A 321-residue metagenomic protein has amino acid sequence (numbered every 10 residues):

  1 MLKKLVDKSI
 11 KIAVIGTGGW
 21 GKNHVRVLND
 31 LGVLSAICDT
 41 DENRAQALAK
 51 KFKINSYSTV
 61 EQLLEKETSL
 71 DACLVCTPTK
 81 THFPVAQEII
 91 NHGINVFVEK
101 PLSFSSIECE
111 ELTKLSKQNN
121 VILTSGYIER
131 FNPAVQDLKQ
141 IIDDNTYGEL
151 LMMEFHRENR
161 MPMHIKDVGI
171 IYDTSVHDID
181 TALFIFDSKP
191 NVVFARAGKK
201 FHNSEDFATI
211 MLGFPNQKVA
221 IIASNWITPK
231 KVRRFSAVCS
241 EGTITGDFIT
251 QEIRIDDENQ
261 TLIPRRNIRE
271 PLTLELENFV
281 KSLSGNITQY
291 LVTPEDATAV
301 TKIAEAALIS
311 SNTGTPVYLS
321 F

Functional and structural regions predicted by a protein language model:
M1-F52: N-terminal Rossmann-like dinucleotide-binding module
M1-V6, Q62, A72-V75, V121 (+2 more regions): C-terminal helix-rich "cap/oligomerization" subdomain common to oxidoreductases
F52-T113: Beta-loop-alpha module in the N-terminal Rossmann-like domain of NAD(P)-dependent dehydrogenases, especially those
S58, V98, L123-S125, G246: Hydrophobic residues in well-ordered beta-strands that form the structural core
S103-M161, Y318: A contiguous active-site-proximal alpha/beta segment in oxidoreductase catalytic domains
F131-M152, Y172-G198, M211-K218, S310: Oxidoreductase and adenylate-handling cofactor-binding alpha/beta cores
I179-E252, T273-Q289: Contiguous beta-strand/loop segments that form the cofactor/metal-binding neighborhood of enzyme cores
